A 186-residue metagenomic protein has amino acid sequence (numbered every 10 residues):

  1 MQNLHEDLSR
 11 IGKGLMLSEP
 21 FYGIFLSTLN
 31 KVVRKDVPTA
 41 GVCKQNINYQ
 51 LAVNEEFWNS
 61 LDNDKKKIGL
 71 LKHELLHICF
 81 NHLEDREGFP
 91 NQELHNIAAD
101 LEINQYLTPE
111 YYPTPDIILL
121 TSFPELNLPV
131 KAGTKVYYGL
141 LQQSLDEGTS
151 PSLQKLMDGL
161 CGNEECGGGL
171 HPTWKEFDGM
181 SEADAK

Functional and structural regions predicted by a protein language model:
M1-I68, L75-K186: Short, functionally important secondary-structure microenvironments
